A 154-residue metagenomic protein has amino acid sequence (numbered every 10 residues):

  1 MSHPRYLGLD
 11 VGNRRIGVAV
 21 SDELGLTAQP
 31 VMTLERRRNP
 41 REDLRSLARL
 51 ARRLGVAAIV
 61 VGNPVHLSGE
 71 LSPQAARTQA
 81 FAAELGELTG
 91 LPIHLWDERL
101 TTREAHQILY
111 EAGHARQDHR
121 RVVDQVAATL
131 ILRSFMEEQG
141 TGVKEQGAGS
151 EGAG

Functional and structural regions predicted by a protein language model:
S2-L9, R14-V143, S150-G154: Phosphate- and other anionic-substrate recognition elements at nucleic-acid/protein interfaces
